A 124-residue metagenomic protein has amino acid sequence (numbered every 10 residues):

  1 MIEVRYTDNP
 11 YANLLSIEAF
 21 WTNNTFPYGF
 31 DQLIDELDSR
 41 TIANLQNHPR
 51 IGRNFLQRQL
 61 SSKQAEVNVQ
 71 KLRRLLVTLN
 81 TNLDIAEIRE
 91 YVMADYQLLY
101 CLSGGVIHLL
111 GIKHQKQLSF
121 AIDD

Functional and structural regions predicted by a protein language model:
M1-I88, F120: Basic, Lys/Arg-enriched alpha-helical interface segments
L79-D124: Enriched for short, Lys/Arg-rich terminal
